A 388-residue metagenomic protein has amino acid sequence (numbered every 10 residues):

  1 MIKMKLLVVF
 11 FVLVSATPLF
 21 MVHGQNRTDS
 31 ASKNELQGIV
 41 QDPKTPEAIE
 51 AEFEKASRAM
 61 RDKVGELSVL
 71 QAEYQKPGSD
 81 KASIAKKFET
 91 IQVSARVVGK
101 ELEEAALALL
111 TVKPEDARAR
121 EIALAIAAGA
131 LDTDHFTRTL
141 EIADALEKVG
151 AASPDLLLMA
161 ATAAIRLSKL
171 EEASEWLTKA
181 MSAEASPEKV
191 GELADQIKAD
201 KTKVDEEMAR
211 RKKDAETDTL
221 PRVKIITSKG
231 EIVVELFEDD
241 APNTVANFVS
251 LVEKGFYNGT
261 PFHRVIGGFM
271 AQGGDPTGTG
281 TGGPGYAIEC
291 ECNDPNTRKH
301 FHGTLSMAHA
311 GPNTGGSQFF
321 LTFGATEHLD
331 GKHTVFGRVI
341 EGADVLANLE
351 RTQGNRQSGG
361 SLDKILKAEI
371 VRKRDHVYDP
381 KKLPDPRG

Functional and structural regions predicted by a protein language model:
M1-G24: Sec-dependent N-terminal signal peptides
V22-G388: Cyclophilin-like peptidyl-prolyl cis-trans isomerases
